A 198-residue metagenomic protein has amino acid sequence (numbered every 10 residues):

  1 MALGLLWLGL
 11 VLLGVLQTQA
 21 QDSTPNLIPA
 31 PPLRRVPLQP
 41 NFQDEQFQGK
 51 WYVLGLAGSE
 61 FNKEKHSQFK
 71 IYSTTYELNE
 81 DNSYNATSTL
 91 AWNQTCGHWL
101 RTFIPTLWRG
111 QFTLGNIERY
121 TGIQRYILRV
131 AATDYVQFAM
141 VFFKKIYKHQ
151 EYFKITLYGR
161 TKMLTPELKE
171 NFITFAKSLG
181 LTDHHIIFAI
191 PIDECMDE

Functional and structural regions predicted by a protein language model:
M1-E198: A beta-rich soluble binding module of mature secreted/lumenal proteins
